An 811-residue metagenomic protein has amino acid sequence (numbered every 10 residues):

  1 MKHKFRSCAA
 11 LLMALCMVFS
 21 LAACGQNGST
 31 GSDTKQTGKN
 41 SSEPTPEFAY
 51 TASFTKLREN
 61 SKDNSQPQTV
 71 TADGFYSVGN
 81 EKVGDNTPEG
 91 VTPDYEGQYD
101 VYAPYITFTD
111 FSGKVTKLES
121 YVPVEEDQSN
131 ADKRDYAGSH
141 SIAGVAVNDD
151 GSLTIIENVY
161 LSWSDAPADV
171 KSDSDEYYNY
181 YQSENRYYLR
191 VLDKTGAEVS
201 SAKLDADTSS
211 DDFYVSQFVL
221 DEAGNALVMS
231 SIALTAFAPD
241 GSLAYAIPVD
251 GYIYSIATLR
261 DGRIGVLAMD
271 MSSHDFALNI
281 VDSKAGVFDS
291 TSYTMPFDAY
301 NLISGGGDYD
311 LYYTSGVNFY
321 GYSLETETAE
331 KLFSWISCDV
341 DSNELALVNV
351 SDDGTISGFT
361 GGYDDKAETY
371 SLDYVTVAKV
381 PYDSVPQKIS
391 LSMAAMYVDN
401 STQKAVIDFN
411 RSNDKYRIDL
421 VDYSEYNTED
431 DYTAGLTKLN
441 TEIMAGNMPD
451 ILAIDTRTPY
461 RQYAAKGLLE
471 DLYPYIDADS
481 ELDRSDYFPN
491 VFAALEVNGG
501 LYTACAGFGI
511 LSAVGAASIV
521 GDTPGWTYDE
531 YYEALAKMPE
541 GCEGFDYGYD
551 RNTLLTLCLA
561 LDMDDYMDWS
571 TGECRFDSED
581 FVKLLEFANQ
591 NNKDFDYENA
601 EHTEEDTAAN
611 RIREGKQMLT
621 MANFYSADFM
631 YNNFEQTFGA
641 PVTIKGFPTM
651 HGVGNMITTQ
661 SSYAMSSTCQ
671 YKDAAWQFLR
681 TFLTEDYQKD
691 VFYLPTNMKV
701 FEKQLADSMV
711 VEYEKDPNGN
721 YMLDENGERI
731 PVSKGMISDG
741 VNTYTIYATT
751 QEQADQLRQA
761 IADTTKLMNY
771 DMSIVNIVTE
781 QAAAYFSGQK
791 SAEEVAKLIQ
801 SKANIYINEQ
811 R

Functional and structural regions predicted by a protein language model:
S20-A23: C-terminal motif of bacterial Sec signal peptides marking the signal peptidase cleavage site
G25-Y99, F111-G113, V145, V159 (+8 more regions): Conserved N-terminal structural module of periplasmic/extracytoplasmic solute-binding proteins
D193, G224, L495-H602, S667-D673 (+1 more regions): Helix-loop-helix "hinge/cap" segment bordering the ligand-binding cleft or interdomain interface
R457-I510, W526-E530, P641-P648: Hinge/lid segment of periplasmic solute-binding proteins
Y473-D486, D564-E586, Q636, G646-M656 (+1 more regions): Short, solvent-exposed loop/beta-turn-alpha elements that line the ligand-binding surface or hinge of extracytoplasmic
E540, T681-V710: Periplasmic-binding protein-like
E586, Q590-Q677, M698: Extracytoplasmic/periplasmic substrate-binding proteins
E725-A803: C-terminal capping/gating helix-and-loop segments adjacent to ligand/active sites or protein-protein/ligand interfaces
